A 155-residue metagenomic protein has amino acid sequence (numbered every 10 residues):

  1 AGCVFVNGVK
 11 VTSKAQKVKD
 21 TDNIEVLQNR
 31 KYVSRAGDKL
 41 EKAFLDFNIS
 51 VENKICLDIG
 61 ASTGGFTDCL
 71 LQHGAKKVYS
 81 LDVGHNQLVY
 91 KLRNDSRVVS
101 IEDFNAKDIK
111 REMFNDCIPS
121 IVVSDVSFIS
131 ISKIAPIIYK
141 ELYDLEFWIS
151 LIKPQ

Functional and structural regions predicted by a protein language model:
A1-D20, I55: A basic, amphipathic helix-loop patch mediating RNA/tRNA/ribosome contacts
N29-A43: Conserved SAM-binding loop and adjacent beta-strand
L45-E52, N115-D116: Glycine-rich helix-loop-beta junction characteristic of Rossmann-like nucleotide cofactor-binding loops
E52-S62: Conserved class I S-adenosyl-L-methionine
L57, K77-Y79: Conserved beta-strand positions in the Rossmann-like core of class I SAM-dependent methyltransferases
T63-A75: Conserved SAM-binding loop of SAM-dependent methyltransferases across substrates and taxa, primarily the Class I
Y79-K133: S-adenosyl-L-methionine
S132-I152: A short glycine-rich, Lys/Arg-flanked "PGG" loop and its adjoining helix->strand segment in the class I
